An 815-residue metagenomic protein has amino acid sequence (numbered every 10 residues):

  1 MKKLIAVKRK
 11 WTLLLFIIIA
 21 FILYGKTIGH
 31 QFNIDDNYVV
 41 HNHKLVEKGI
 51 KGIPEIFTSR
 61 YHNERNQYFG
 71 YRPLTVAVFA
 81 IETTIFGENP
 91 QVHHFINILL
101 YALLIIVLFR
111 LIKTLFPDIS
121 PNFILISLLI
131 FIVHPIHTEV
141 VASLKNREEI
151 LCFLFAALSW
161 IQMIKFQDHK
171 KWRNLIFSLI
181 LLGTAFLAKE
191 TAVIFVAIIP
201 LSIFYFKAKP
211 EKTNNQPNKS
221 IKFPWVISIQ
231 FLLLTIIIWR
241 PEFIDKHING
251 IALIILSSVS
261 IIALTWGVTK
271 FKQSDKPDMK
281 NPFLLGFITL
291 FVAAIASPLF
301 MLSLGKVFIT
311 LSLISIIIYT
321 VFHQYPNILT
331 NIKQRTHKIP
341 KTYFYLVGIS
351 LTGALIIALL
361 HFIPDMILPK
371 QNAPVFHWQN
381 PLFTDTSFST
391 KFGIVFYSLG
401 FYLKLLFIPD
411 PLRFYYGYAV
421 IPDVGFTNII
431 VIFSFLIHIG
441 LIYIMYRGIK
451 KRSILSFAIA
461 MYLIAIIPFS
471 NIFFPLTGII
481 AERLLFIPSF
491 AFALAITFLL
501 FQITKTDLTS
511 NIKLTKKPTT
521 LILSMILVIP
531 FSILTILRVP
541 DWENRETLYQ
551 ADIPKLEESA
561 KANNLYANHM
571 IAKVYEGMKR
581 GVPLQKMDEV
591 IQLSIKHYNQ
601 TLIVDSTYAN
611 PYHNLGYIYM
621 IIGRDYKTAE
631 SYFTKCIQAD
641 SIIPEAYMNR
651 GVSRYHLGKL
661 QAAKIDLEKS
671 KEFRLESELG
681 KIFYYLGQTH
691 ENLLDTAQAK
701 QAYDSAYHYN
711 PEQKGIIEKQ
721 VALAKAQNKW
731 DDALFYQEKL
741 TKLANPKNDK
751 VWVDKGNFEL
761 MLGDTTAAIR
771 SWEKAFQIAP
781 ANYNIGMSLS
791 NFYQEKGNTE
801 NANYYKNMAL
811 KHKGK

Functional and structural regions predicted by a protein language model:
M1-M578, V582-I621, P644-E645, N649-V652 (+1 more regions): Polytopic membrane enzymes that build or remodel cell-surface glycoconjugates and lipids
A296-M301, L514, E546-K815: C-terminal luminal/periplasmic domains and tails of membrane-associated envelope-modifying transferases
